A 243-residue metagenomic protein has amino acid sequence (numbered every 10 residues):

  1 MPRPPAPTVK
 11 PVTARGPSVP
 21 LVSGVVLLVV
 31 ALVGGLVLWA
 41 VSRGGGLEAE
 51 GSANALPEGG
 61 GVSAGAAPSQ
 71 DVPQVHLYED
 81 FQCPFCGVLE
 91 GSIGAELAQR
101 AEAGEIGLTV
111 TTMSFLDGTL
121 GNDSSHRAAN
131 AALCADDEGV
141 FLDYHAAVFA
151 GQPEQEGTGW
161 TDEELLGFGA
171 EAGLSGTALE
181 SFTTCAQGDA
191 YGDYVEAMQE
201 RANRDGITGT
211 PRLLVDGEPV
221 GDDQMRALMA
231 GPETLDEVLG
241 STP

Functional and structural regions predicted by a protein language model:
M1-G45, E171-P243: C-terminal cap of thioredoxin/glutaredoxin-like
G44-E105, T109-T112, D117, E237-P243: Extracytoplasmic low-complexity, Pro/Thr/Ser/Ala/Gly-rich segments that lie immediately after a secretion/anchoring
V72, A128, G209-T210: A structure-centric signal for secondary-structure junctions around beta-strands
E79-F81, G87-E163: Structural alpha/beta surface segment adjacent to cysteine/selenocysteine redox centers across thiol/disulfide enzymes
H145, L166, E180-T183: Generic structural signal for individual residues within well-ordered alpha-helical segments across diverse proteins
D162-L166, A170: An amphipathic alpha-helix signature
